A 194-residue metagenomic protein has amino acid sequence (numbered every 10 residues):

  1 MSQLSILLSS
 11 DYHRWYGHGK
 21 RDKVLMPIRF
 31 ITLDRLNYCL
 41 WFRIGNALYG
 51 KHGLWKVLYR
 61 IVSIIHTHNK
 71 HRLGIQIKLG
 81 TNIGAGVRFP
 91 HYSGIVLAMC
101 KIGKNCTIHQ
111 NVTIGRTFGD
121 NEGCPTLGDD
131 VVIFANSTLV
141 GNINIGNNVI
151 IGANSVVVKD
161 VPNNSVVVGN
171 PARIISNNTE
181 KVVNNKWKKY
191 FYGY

Functional and structural regions predicted by a protein language model:
M1-L73, V182-Y194: Terminal amphipathic alpha-helical/low-complexity segments used for targeting or macromolecular assembly
K70-V168, A172-I175: Structural signal for interior beta-strand "rungs" in well-ordered beta-sheet cores of soluble enzyme domains
N164-N178, V182-Y194: Non-catalytic C-terminal accessory region of glycerolipid acyltransferases and related lyso-lipid remodeling enzymes
